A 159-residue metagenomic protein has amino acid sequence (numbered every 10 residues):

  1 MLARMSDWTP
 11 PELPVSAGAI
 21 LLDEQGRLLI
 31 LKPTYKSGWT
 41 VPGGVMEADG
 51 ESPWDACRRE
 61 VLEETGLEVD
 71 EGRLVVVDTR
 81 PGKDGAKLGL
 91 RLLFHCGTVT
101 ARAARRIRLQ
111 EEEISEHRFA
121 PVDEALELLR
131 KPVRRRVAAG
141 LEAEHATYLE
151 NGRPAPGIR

Functional and structural regions predicted by a protein language model:
M1-G18: Acidic, metal-coordinating catalytic segment for phosphate/diphosphate chemistry, firing primarily on the Nudix
M5, P81, T147-N151: Class I (Rossmann-like) S-adenosyl-L-methionine-dependent methyltransferase catalytic domain, capturing the SAM-binding
D7, V75-K83: Short, solvent-exposed loop/turn elements at beta->coil junctions and helix N-caps that rim active or binding pockets
G18, R27, E116: Conserved beta-strand and immediately adjacent loop positions that scaffold enzyme active sites
I20-L22, V75: Conserved positions in beta-strands of structured domains
D23-E63: Conserved Nudix-box catalytic region and its N-terminal flanking loop in Nudix hydrolases and closely related
S37-W39, E111-R159: Nudix hydrolase/Nudix homology domain
M46-D70, R80-P132: Unchanged
